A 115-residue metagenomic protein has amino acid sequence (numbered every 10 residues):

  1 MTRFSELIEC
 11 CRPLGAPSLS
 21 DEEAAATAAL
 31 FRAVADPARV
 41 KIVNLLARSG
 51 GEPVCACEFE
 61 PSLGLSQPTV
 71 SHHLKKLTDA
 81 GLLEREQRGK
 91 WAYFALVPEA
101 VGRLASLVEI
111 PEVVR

Functional and structural regions predicted by a protein language model:
M1-V34, A80, R115: N-terminal leader segment of winged-helix/HTH proteins
A25-S66, R88, A92-A100: N-terminal helix-turn-helix DNA-binding core of bacterial DNA-binding proteins
V43-L45, A80, L107: Amphipathic, soluble alpha-helical interaction motifs
P61, T78-D79: Alpha-helical residues within the helix-turn-helix
S71-K75, K90: Base-recognition residues in the alpha-helical recognition helix of bacterial helix-turn-helix
A105-R115: Short, charged, intrinsically disordered terminal tails
